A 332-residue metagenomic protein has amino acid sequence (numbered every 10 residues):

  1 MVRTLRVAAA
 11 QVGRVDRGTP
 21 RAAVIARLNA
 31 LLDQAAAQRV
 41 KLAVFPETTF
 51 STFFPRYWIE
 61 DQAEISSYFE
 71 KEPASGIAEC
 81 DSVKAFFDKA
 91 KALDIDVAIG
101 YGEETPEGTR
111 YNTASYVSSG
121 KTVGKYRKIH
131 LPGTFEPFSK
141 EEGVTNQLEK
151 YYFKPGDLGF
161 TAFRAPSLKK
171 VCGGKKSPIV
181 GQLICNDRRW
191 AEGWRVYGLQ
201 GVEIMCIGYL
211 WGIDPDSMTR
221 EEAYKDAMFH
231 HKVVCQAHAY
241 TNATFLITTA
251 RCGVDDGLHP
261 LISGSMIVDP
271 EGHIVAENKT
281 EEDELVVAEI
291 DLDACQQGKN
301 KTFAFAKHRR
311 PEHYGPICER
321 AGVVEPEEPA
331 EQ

Functional and structural regions predicted by a protein language model:
V2-V15: Short beta-strand segments enriched in small/hydrophobic residues
V7, D33-Q62, S67, A90 (+7 more regions): Active-site beta-strand/loop signature of hydrolases that rely on acidic residues for catalysis
V7, N112-G124, M266-K279: Short, glycine-anchored, charge-dense loop/turn motifs used at functional sites
V12-D33: N-terminal phosphate-binding loop and adjacent alpha-helix
G76-E104, A239-R251: A short, hydrophobic beta-strand-centered structural micro-motif
K84, D88, E104-V234, N300-A304: Active-site catalytic loop in hydrolytic enzyme cores
I99-Y101, N112-Y116, T161-F163, T248 (+2 more regions): Short beta-strand scaffold segments in enzyme catalytic cores
A237, T244-Q332: C-terminal beta-strand edge segments of enzyme domains
